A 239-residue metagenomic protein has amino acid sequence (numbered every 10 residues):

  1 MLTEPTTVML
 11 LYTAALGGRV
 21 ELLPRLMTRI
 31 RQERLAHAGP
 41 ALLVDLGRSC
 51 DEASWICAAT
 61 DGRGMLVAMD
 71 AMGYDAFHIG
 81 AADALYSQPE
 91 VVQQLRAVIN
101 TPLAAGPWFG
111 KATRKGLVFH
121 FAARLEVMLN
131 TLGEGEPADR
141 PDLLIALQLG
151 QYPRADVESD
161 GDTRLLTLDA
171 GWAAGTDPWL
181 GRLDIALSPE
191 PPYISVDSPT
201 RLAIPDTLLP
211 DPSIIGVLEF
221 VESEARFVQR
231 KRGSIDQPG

Functional and structural regions predicted by a protein language model:
M1-G239: Acidic, metal/ion-coordinating pockets
